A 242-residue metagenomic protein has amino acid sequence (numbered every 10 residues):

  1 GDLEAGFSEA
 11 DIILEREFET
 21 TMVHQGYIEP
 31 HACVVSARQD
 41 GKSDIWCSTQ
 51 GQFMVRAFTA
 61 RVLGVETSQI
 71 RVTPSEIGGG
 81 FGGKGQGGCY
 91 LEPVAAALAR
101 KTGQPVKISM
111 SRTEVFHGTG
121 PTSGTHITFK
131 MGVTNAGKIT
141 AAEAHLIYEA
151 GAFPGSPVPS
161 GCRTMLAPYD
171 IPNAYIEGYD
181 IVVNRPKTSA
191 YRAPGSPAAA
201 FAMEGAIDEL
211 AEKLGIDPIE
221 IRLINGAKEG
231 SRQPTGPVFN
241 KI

Functional and structural regions predicted by a protein language model:
G1-I242: Structural alpha/beta core scaffold segments of enzyme domains
